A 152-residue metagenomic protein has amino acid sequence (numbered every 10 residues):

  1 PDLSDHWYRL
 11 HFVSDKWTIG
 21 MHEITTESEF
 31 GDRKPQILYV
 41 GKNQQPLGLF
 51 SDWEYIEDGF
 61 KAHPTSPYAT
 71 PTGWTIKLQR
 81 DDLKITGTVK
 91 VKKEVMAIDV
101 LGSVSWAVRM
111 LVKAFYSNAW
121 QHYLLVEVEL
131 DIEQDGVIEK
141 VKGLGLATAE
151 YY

Functional and structural regions predicted by a protein language model:
P1-Y152: Structured soluble/peripheral alpha/beta segments that form catalytic or ligand/cofactor-binding pockets
